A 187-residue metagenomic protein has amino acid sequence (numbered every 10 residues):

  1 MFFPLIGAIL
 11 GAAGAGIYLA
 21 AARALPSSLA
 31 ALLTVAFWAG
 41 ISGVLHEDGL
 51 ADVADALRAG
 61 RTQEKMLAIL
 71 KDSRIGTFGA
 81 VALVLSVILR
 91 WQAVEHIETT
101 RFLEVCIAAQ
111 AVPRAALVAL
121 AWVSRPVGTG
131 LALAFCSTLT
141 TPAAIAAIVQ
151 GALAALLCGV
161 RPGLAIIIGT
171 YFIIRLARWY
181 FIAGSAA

Functional and structural regions predicted by a protein language model:
M1-G43, A51, R58-K65, D72-A187: Hydrophobic alpha-helical transmembrane segments
D48: Hydrophobic "anchor" residues on beta-strands that sit immediately upstream of conserved functional sites
